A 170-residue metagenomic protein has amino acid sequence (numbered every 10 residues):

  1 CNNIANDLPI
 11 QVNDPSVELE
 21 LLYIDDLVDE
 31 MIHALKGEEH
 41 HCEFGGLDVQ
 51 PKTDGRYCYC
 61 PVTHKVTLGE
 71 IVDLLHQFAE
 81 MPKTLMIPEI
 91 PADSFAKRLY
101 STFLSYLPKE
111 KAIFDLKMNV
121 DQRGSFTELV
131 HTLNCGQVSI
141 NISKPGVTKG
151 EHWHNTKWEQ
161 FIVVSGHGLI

Functional and structural regions predicted by a protein language model:
C1-E20, I24-G37: NAD(P)-dependent short-chain dehydrogenase/reductase
N3, L74, F78, L129: Residues that form generic nucleotide/phosphate-binding pockets
N13-P15, L22-I24, G69, L116-N119 (+1 more regions): Surface-exposed loop/turn and secondary-structure junction residues enriched for glycine/proline
L19-L22, T63-V66, W158: Residue-level signal for the nucleotide or nucleotide-sugar donor/cofactor binding architecture
D26, H33-M118: Mid/C-terminal beta-alpha module of Rossmann-like enzyme folds, strongest in SDR-family dehydrogenases/epimerases
K111-K157: A short glycine-rich, His/Asp/Glu-containing loop-to-beta-strand
T156-I170: Glycine- and acidic-residue-biased ligand/ion/polar-headgroup-sensing regions
